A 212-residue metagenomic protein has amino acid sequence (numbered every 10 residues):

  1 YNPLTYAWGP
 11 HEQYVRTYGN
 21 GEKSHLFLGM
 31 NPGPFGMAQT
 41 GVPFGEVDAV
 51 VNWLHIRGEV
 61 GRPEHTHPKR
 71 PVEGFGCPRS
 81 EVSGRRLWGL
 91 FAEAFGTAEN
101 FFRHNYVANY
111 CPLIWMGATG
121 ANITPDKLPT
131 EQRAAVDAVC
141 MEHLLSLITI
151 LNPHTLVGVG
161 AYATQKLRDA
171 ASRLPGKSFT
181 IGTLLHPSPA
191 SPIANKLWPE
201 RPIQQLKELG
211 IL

Functional and structural regions predicted by a protein language model:
Y1-T155, T164-Q165, G182, A190-I193 (+2 more regions): A polyanion-binding, active-site-adjacent surface
A92, D169-S172: Short, well-ordered alpha-helices that flank and scaffold nucleotide-derived cofactor binding pockets
A161: Flexible loop residues that form catalytic and substrate-binding hotspots at small-molecule/glycan-binding clefts
S172-S178: Short helix-capping segments at alpha-helix termini
H186: Active-site glycine-centered loops adjacent to acidic/histidine catalytic or metal-binding residues that shape
